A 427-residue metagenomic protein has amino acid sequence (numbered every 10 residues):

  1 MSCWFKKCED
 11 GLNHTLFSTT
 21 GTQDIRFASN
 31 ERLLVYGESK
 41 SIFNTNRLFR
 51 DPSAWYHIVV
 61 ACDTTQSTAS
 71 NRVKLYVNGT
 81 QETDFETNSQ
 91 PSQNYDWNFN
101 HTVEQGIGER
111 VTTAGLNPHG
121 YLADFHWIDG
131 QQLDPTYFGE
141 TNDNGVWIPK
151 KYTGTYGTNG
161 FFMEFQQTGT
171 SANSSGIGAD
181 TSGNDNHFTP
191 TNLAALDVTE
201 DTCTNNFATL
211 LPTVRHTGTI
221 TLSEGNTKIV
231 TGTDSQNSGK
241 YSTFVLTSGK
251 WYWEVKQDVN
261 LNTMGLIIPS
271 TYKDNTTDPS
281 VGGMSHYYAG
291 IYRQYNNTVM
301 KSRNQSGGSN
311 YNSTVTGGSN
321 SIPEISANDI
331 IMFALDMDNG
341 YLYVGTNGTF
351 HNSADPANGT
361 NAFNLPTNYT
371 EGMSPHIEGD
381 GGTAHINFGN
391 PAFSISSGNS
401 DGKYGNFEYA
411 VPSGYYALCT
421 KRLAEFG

Functional and structural regions predicted by a protein language model:
M1-E9, I58-V60, I107, L122-H126 (+5 more regions): Short hydrophobic/aromatic patches on beta-strands that form ligand-binding or substrate-lining surfaces
M1-L34, Q66-A69, Q131, T136 (+3 more regions): Extracellular glycan-recognition modules
S2-G11, D24-Q93, N320, S326-A354: Extracellular glycan-interaction surfaces
F5-H14, T233-N296: Secretory/extracellular carbohydrate-interaction modules and structurally similar beta-sandwich "look-alikes"
K6-L12, S39, D63-T68, T80-E82 (+8 more regions): Acidic glycine-/aspartate-rich tracts in secreted/extracellular proteins
T19-L48, S285-T316: Trp/Tyr-centric glycan-recognition "aromatic platform" motifs on solvent-exposed beta-strand/loop surfaces
S39-F43, D96-L122: Extracellular glycan-interaction patches encoded by glycine-rich segments
S67-A69, K74, T83-S89, Y121-N184 (+3 more regions): Extended recognition patches within non-cytosolic domains
